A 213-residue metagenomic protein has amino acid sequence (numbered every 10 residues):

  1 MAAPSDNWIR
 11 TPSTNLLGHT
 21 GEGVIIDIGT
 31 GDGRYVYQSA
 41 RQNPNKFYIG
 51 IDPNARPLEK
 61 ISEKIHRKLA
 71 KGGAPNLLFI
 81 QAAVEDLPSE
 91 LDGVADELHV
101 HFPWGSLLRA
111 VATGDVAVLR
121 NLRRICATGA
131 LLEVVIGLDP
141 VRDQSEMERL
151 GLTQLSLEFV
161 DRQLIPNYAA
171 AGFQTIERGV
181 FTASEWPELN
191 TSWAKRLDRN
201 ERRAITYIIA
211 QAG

Functional and structural regions predicted by a protein language model:
M1-V24, R34-N43: S-adenosyl-L-methionine
G29-G33: Class I SAM-dependent methyltransferase "Motif I" SAM/SAH-binding loop
N54: Conserved SAM/SAH-binding beta-strand->alpha-helix loop
E85-E97: A short acidic, Gly/Pro-enriched loop at the edge of an enzyme's catalytic core that lines a small-molecule cofactor
A95-A112: A short SAM/SAH-binding and catalytic strip from SAM-dependent methyltransferases
G114-T128: A short glycine-rich, Lys/Arg-flanked "PGG" loop and its adjoining helix->strand segment in the class I
G129-I136: Conserved beta-strand signature within the Rossmann-like core of class I S-adenosyl-L-methionine
Q144-G213: Class I S-adenosyl-L-methionine
